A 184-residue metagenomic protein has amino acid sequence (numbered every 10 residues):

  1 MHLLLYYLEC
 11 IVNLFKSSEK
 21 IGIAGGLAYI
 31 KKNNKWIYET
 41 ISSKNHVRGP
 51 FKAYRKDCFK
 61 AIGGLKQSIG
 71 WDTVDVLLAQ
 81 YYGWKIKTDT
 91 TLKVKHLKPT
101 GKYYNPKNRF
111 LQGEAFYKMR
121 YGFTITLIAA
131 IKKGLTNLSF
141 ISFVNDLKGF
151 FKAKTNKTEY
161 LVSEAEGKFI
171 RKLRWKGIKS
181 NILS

Functional and structural regions predicted by a protein language model:
M1-Y38: Conserved donor NDP-sugar-binding/catalytic core segment of glycosyltransferases
L3, Y54, D89: A conserved hydrophobic position in a structured secondary element of the catalytic/binding core that shapes
I37-S42, Q112-A115: Short, P/G- and charge-enriched loop/turn segments at secondary-structure junctions
N45, K52, K87, Y117-R120: Residues that recognize and position ribonucleotide moieties
R48-G63: Conserved nucleotide-sugar donor-binding and metal-coordinating catalytic region shared by glycosyltransferases
C58-A61, S68-K98: A short, conserved alpha-helix in the catalytic core of glycosyltransferases
N108-S184: Non-catalytic, C-terminal membrane-associated alpha-helical segments of glycosyltransferases
